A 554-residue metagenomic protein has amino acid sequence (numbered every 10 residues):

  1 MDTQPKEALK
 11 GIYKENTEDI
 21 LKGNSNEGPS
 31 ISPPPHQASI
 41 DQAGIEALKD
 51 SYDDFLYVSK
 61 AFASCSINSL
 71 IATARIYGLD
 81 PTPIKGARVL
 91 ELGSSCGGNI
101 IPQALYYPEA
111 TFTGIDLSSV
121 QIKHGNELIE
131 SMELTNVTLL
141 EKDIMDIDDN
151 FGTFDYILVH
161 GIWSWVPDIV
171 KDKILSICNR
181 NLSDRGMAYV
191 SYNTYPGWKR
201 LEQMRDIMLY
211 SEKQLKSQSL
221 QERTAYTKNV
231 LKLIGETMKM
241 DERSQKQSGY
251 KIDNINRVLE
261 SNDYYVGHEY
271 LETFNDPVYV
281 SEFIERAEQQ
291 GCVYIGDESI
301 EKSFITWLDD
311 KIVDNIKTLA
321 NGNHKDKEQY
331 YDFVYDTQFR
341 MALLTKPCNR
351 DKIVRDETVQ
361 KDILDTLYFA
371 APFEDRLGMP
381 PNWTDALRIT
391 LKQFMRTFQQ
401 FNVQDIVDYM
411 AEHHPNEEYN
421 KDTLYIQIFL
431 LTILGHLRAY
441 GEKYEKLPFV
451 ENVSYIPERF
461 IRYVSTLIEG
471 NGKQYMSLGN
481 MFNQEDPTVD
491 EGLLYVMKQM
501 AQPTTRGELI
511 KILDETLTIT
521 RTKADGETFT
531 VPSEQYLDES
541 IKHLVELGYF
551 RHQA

Functional and structural regions predicted by a protein language model:
D54, V58-G86: Conserved alpha-helix/loop element of class I SAM-dependent methyltransferases that forms part of the SAM/SAH-binding
C96-E109: Conserved SAM-binding loop of SAM-dependent methyltransferases across substrates and taxa, primarily the Class I
S118: Conserved SAM/SAH-binding beta-strand->alpha-helix loop
E133-I144: Conserved SAM-binding strand-loop segment of SAM-dependent methyltransferases
D148-I157: A short acidic, Gly/Pro-enriched loop at the edge of an enzyme's catalytic core that lines a small-molecule cofactor
D172-D184: A short glycine-rich, Lys/Arg-flanked "PGG" loop and its adjoining helix->strand segment in the class I
V190-S217, T237-R243: Conserved class I S-adenosyl-L-methionine
I305-R340, L344, M379-A554: Long, charge-rich, low-complexity alpha-helical segments
